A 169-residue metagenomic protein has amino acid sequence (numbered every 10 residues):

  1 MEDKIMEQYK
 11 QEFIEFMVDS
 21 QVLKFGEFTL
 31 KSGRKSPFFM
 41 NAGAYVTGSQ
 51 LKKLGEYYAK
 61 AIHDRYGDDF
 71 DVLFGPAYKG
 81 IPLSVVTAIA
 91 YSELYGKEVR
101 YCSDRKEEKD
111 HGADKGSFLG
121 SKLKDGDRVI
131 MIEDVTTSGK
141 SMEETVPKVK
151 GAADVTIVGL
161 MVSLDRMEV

Functional and structural regions predicted by a protein language model:
M1-I132, T137-V169: PRPP-associated nucleotide enzymes
